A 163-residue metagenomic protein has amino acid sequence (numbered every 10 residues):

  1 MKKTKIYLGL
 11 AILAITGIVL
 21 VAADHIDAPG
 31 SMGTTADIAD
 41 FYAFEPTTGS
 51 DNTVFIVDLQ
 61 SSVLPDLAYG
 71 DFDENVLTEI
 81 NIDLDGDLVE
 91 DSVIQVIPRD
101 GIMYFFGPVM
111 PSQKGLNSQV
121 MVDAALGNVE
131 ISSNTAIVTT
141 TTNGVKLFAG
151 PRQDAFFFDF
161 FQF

Functional and structural regions predicted by a protein language model:
M1-L8: Bacterial N-terminal signal peptides that target proteins for export
G9-G17: Bacterial N-terminal signal peptides
A22-F163: Surface-exposed extracytoplasmic segments
